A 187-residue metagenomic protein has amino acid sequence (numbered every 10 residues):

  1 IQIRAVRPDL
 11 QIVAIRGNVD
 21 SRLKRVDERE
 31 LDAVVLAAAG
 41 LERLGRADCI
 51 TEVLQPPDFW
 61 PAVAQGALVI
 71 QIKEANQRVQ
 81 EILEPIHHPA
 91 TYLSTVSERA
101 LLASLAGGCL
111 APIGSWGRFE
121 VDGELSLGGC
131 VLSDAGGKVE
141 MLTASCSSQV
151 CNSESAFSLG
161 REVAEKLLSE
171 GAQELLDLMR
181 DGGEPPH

Functional and structural regions predicted by a protein language model:
I1, A5-D9, V13-H187: Small-molecule-sensing regulatory modules
